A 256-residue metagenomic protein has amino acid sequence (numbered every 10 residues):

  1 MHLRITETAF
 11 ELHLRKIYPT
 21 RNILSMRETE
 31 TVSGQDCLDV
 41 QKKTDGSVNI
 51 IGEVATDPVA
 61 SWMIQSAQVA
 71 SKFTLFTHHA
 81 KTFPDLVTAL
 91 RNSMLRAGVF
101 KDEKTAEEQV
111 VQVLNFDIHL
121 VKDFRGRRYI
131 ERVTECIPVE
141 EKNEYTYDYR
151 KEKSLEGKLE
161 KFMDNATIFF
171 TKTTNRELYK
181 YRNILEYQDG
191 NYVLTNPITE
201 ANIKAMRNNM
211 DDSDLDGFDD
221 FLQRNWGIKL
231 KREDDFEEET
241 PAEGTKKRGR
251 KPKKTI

Functional and structural regions predicted by a protein language model:
M1-V111: Switch/coupling sub-region of P-loop NTPases
A9-F10, E30, A55, K122-F124 (+2 more regions): A broadly conserved detector of short glycine/acidic/proline-rich loop/turn motifs that flank catalytic sites and bind
E11-K16, E103-E107, F116-V121, F162-T174 (+1 more regions): Intrinsically disordered, low-complexity boundary segments flanking structured domains
L12, V32, A60, F116 (+3 more regions): A generic structural micro-environment signature that highlights single residues at secondary-structure boundaries
D36-D39, D45, D57, D85 (+8 more regions): Acidic-enriched, low-complexity/disordered segments with a strong bias for Aspartate over Glutamate
E107-E144: Phosphate-binding/switch region of NTP-binding enzymes
R132-I256: NTP-binding/hydrolysis catalytic cores, primarily Walker-type P-loop NTPases
